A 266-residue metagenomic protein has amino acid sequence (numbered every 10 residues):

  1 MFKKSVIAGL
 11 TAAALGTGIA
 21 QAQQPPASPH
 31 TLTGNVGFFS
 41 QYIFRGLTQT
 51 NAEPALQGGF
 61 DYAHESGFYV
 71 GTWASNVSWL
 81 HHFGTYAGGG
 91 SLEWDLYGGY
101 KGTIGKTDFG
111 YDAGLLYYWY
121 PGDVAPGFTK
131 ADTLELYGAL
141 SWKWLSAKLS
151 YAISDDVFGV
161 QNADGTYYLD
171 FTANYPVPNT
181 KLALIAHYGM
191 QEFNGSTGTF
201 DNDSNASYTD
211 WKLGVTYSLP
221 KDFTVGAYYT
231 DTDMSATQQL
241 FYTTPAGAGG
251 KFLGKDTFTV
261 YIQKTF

Functional and structural regions predicted by a protein language model:
M1-T31: Cleavable N-terminal export/targeting peptides
H30, A52-L56, G90-W94, F109 (+5 more regions): Residues that define the transmembrane beta-barrel architecture of outer-membrane proteins
V36-F38, G58-H64, L96-Y100, L115 (+6 more regions): Residues on the lipid-exposed face of transmembrane beta-strands in outer-membrane beta-barrel proteins
F38-F44, H64, A74-S78, G102 (+7 more regions): Transmembrane beta-strands of outer-membrane beta-barrel pores
T48, F68-K130, T199, G249-G250: Surface-exposed loop and membrane-interface regions of Gram-negative outer-membrane beta-barrel proteins
S66-T72, G105-Y111, W144-L149, N179-I185 (+1 more regions): Repeated loop/turn-to-beta-strand initiation elements of outer-membrane beta-barrel proteins
A131-Y208, Y229-T230, K264: Detector for outer-membrane/organellar transmembrane beta-barrel domains, recognizing the amphipathic beta-strand
Y217-L219, G249-F266: Outer-membrane beta-barrel "beta-signal"
